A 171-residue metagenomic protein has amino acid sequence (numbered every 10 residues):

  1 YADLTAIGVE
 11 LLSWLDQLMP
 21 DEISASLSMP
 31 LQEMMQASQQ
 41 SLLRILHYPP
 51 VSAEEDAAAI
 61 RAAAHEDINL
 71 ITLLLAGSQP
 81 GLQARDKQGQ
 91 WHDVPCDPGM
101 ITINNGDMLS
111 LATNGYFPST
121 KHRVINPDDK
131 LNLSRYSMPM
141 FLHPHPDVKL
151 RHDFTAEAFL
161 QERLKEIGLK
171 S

Functional and structural regions predicted by a protein language model:
A2-S171: C-terminal flanking tails of non-heme Fe-dependent oxygenases
